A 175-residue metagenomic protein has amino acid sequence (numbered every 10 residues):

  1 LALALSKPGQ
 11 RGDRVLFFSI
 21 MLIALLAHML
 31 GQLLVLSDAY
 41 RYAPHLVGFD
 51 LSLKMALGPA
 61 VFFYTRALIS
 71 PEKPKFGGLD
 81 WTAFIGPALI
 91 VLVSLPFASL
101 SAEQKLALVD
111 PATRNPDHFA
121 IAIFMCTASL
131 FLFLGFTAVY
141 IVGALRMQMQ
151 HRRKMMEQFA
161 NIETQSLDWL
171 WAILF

Functional and structural regions predicted by a protein language model:
L1, L26-M29, V61, A144-M147 (+1 more regions): Amphipathic, well-ordered alpha-helical segments in soluble domains
L1-G9, S19-L22: First transmembrane helix
Q10, V35-L36, Y40, P116-F119 (+1 more regions): Helix-boundary and loop/linker segments of multi-pass membrane transporters
G12-A27, G31-L95, L130-L134: Individual alpha-helical transmembrane segments in multi-pass integral membrane proteins
A39-A43, Q104-H118, M155-Q158: Membrane-interface helix termini and inter-helical loops of multi-pass transporters
R66-I69, R146-I162: Cytoplasmic membrane-interface regions of multi-pass membrane proteins
S70-L100, D110, A120-T127, N161-F175: The cytoplasmic-loop to transmembrane-helix boundary for the fourth helix
P96-L106, T113-R146: Extracellular-loop-to-transmembrane junctions of the mid-late helices
